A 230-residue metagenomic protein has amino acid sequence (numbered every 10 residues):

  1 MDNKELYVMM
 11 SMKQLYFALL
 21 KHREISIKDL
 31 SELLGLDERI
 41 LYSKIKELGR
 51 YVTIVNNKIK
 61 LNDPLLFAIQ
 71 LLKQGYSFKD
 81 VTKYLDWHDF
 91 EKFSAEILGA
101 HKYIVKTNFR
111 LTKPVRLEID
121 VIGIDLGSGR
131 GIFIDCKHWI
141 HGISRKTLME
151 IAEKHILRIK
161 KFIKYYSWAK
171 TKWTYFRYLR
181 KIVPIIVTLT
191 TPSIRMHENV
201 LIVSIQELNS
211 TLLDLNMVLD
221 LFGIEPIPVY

Functional and structural regions predicted by a protein language model:
M1-I119, G123-Y230: Intrinsically disordered, low-complexity Ser/Thr/Pro/Gly-rich regulatory segments
